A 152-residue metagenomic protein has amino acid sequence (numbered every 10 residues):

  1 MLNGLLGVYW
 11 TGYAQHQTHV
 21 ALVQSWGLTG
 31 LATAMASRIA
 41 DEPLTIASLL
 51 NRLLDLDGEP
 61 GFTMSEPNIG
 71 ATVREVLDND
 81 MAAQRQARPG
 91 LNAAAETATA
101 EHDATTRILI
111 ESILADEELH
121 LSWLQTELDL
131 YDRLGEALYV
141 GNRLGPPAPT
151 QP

Functional and structural regions predicted by a protein language model:
M1-P152: Iron-associated oxidoreductase/ferritin-like identity signal
